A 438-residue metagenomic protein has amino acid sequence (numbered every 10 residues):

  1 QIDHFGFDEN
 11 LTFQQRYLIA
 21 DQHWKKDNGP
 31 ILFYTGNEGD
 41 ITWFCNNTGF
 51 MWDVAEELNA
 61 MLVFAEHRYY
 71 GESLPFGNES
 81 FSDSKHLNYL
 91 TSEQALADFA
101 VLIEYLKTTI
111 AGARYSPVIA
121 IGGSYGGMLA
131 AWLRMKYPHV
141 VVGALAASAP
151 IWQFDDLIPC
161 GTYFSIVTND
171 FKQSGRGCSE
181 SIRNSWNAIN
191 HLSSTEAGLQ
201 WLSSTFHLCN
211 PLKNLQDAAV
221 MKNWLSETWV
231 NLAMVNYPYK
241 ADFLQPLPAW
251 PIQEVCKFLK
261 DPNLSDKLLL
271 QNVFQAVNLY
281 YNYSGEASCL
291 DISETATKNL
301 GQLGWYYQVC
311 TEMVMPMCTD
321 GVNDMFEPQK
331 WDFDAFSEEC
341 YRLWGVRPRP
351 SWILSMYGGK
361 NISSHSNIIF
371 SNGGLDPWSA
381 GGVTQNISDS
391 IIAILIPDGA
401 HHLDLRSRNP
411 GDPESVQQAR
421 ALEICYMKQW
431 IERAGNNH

Functional and structural regions predicted by a protein language model:
Q1-M61, E72, L375, C425-H438: Catalytic-loop region of hydrolases
E9-F13, N88-A100, V416-I424: Phosphate/oxyanion-binding active-site loops and adjacent basic polyanion-contact surfaces
H23, P30-I31, G36-A97, S390-R408: Active-site machinery of serine-nucleophile hydrolases
N28-I31, L58-M61, R114-P117, H139-V142 (+2 more regions): Loop/turn elements at helix/coil->beta-strand transitions in domains of secreted/extracellular proteins
A97-Y115: Conserved acidic catalytic loop of the alpha/beta-hydrolase fold
A111-Y125, L129: Alpha/beta-hydrolase fold nucleophile elbow
G123, L129-Y306: Alpha/beta-hydrolase
M221-H438: C-terminal subdomain of alpha/beta-hydrolase-fold enzymes, centered on the catalytic histidine and its supporting
